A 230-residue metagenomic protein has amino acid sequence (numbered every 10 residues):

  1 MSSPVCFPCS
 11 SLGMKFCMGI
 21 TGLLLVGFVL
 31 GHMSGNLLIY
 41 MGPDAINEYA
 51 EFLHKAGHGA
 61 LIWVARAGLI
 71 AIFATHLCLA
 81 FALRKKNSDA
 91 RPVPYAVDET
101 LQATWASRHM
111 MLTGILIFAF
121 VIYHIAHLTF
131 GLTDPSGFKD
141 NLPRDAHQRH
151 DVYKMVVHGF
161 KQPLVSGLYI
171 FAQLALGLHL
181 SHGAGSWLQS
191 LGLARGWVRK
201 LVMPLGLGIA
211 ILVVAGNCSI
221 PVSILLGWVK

Functional and structural regions predicted by a protein language model:
M1-K230: Membrane-embedded alpha-helical bundles that constitute the cytochrome b-like, heme-associated redox core of multi-pass
